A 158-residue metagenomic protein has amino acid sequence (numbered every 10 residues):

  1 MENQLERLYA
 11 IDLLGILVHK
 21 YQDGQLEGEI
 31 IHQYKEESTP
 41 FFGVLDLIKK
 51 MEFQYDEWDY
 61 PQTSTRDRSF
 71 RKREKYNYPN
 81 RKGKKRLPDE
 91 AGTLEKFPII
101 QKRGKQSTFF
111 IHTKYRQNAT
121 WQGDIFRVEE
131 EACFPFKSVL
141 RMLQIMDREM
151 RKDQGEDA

Functional and structural regions predicted by a protein language model:
M1-I16, G24, M51-A119, R148-A158: Intrinsic disorder/low-complexity detector
L14-V18, Q25, E37-F41, D46: N-terminal leader and targeting sequences that precede the mature domain
H19-K35, K114-E130: Short aromatic-glycine-(Arg/Gly/Cys) micro-motifs in beta-strand/loop hairpins
S38, F42, I48-D56, Q122-A158: Mixed-charge, glycine-accented linear interaction segment located at domain edges/termini
